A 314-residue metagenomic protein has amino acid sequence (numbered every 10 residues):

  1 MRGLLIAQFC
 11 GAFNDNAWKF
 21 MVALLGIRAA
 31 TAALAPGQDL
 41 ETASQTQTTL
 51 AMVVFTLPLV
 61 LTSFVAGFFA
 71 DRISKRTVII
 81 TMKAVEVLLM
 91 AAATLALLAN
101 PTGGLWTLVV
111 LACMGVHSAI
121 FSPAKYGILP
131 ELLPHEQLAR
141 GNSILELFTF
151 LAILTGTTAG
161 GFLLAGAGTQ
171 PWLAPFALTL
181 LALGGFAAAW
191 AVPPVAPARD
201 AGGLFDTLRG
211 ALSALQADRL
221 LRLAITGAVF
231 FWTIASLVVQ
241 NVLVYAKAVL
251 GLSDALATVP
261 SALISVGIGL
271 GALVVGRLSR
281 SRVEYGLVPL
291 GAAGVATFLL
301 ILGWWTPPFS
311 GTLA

Functional and structural regions predicted by a protein language model:
M1-A314: Alpha-helical transmembrane-bundle signature of multi-pass membrane transport and export proteins
